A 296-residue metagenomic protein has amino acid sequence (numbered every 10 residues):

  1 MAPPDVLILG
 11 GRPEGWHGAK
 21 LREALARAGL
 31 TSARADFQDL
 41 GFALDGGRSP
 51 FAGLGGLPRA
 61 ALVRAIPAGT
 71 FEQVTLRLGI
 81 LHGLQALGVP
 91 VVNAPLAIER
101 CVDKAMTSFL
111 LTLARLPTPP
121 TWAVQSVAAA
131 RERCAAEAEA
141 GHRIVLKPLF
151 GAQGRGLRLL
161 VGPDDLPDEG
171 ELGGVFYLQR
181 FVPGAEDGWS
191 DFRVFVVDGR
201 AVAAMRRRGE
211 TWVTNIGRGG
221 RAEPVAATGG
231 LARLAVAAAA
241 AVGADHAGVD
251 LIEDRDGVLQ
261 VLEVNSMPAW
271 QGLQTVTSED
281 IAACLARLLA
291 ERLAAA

Functional and structural regions predicted by a protein language model:
A2-L7: Extreme N-terminal starter segment of soluble prokaryotic enzymes
G11-P120: Conserved N-proximal alpha/beta basic substrate-recognition cap immediately N-terminal to, or forming the N-lobe
L62-R64, V145, Y177: Structural motif
A114-H142: Rossmann-like NAD(P)H-binding beta-loop-alpha module
H142, Q153-A239: Phosphate-binding site of ATP-dependent enzymes
I144, V202-A203, A247, Q260-E263: Protein kinase-like catalytic core scaffold
W212-V261, G272, A283-A296: A long amphipathic alpha-helix within ATP-dependent nucleotide-binding catalytic cores
N265-S278: Glycine-rich phosphate/pyrophosphate-binding beta-alpha loops
